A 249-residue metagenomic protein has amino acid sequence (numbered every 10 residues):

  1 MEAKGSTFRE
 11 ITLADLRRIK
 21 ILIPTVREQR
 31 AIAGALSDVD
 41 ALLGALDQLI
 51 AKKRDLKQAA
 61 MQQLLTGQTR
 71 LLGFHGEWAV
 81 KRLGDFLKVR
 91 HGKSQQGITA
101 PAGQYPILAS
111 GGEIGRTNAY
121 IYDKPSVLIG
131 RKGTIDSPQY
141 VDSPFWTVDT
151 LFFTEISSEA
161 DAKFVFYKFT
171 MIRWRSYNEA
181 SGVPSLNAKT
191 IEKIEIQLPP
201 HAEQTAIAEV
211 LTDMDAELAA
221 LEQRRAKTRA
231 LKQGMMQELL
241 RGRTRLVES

Functional and structural regions predicted by a protein language model:
M1-A3, K93-I98, I114-W146, A160-Y167 (+1 more regions): Short, ligand-facing micro-motifs at secondary-structure edges
K4-R27, W146-L151, A180-A202: A short glycine-rich beta-alpha junction/loop motif
R18, V26, R70-S94, I98-A109 (+1 more regions): Non-catalytic DNA-recognition/assembly elements of restriction-modification systems
L22-E77, L198-S249: Amphipathic alpha-helical coiled-coil/heptad-repeat segments
G67, Q104, D123-P125, V148-T150: A generic structural signal for short beta-strands and their flanking turns/coil linkers
H75, L87, G111-G112, K132-T134 (+1 more regions): A broadly conserved detector of short glycine/acidic/proline-rich loop/turn motifs that flank catalytic sites and bind
T154: Extended Lys/Arg-rich polyanion-binding regions
